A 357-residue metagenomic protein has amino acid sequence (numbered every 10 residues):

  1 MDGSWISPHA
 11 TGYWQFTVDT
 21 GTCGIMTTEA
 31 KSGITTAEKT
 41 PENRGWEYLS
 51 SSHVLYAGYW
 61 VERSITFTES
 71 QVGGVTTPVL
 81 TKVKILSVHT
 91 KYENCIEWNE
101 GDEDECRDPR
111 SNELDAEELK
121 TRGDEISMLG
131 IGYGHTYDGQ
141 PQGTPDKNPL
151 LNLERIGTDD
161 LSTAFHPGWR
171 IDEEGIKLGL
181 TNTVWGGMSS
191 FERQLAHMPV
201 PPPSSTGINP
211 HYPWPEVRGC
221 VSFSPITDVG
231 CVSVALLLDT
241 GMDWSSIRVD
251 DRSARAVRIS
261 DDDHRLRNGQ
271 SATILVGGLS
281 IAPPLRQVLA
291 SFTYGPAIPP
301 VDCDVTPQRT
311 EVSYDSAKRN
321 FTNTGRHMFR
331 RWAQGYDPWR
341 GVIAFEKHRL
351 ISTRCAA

Functional and structural regions predicted by a protein language model:
M1-W14, E346, T353: N-terminal accessory segments
G3-S4, G12, T22, V221-F223 (+1 more regions): Recognition helices and adjacent regulatory flanks at domain boundaries
I6-L195, R252-A282, Q308, S313-T322: Non-catalytic N-lobe/flap surface of aspartyl protease domains
D19, R170-D172, D239, G335-D337 (+1 more regions): Acidic/polar residues at beta-strand termini and the immediately following turn/coil
I25, I176, S245, G341-I343: Hydrophobic residues embedded in beta-strands of well-ordered beta-sheets
E93, E103-D104, V229, V301 (+1 more regions): Extracellular secreted precursors and ectodomains with disulfide-bonded cysteine-rich loops/domains
V184-S280: Flexible, glycine-rich surface segments
A282-A357: Aspartic protease catalytic domain
